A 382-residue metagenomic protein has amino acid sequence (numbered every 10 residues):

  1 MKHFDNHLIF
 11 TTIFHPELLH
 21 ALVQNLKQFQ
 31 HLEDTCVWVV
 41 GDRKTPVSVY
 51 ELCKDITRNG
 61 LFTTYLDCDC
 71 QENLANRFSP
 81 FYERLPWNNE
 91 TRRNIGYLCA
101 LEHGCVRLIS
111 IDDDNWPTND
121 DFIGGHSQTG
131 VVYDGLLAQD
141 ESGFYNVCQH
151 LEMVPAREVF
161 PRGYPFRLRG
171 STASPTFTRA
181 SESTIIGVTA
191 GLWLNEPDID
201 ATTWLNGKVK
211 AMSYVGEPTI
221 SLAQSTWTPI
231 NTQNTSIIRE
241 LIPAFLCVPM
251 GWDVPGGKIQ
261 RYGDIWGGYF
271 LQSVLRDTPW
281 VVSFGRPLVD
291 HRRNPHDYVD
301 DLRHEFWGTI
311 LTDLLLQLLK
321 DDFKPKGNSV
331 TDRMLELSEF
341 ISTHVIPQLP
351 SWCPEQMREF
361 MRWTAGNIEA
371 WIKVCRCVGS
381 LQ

Functional and structural regions predicted by a protein language model:
M1-V40: N-proximal low-complexity "stem/linker" segments adjacent to membrane-targeting elements
P46-C105, N119-V132: Active-site-proximal specificity loops/subdomain of glycosyltransferases
N73-E83, D121-R261, I265-Y269, S273 (+2 more regions): Catalytic-site signature of metal-activated, phosphate-bearing donor transferases, centered on the GT-A/GT-A-like
L108: Short aromatic/hydrophobic "clamp" motif used to bind/position activated sugar donors
D112, T278-V289: Catalytic beta-strand/loop signature of glycosyltransferases that borders the donor
D114-P117: Acidic metal-phosphate-binding loop of nucleotide-sugar-dependent transferases
V254-I259, H291-I310: Nucleotide-sugar-dependent glycosyltransferase catalytic core
D300-Q382: Long, compositionally biased intrinsically disordered regions
